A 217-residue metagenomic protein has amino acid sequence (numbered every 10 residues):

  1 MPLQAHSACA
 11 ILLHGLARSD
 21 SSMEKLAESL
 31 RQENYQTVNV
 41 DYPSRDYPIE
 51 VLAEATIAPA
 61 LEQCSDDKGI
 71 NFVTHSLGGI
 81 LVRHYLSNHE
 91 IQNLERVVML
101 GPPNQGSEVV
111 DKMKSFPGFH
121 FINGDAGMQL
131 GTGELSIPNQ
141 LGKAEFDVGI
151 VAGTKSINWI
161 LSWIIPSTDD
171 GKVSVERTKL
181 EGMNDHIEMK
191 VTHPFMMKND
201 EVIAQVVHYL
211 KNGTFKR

Functional and structural regions predicted by a protein language model:
M1, M23, M99, M113 (+4 more regions): Detector for methionine-enriched segments
P2-H6: Short beta-strand-to-loop junctions in surface cap/lid or active-site-entrance loops
A8-S21, K25, R31-P43, Y47-E145 (+1 more regions): Serine-dependent carboxylesterase/thioesterase catalytic core of lipase-like alpha/beta-hydrolase/SGNH enzymes
K143-R217: C-terminal catalytic-base region of ester-bond hydrolases, centering on the histidine of the charge-relay
